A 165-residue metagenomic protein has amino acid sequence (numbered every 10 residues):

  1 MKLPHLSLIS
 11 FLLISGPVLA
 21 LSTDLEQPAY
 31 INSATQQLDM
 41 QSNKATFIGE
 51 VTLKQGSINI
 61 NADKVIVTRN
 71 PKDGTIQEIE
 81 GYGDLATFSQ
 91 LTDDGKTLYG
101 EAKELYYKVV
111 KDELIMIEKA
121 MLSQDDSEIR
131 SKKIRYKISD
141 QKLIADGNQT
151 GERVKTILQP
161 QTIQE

Functional and structural regions predicted by a protein language model:
M1-E165: Mature-chain termini and adjacent capping regions
